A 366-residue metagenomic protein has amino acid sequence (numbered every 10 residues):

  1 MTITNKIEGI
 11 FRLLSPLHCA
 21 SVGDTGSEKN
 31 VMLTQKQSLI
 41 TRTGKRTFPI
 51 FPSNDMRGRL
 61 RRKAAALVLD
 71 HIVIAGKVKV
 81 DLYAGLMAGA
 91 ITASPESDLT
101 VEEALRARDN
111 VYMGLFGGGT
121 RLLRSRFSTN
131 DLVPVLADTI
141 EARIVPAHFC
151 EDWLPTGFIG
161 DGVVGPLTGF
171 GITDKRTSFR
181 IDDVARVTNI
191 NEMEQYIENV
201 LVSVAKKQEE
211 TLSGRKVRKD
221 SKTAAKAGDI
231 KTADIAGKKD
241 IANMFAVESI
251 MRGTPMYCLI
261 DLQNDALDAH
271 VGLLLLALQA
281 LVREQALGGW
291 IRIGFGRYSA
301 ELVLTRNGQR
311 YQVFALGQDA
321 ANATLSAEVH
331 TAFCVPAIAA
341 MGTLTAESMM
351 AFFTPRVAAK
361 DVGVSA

Functional and structural regions predicted by a protein language model:
M1-A366: RNA-binding basic/glycine-rich loop and surface signature characteristic of RAMP-family CRISPR effectors
